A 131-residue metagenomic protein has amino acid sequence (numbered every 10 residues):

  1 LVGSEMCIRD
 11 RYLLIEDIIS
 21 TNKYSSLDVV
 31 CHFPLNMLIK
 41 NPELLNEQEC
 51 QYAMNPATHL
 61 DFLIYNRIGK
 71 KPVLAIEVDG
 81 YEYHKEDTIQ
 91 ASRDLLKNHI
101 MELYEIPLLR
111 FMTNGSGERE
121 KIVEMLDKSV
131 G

Functional and structural regions predicted by a protein language model:
L1-I8: Short, small-residue-biased leader/transition segments that mark boundaries at the very start of proteins
R9, E16-S20, C31, E43 (+2 more regions): Intrinsically disordered, low-complexity Ser/Thr/Pro/Gly-rich regulatory segments
Y12-E16, F62-I64: Short, well-ordered amphipathic alpha-helices
S20-K23, Y52-M54: Short, conserved, surface-exposed binding loops centered on an aromatic residue
S26: Acidic, glycine-rich loop-and-strand cores that form catalytic or ligand-binding grooves in diverse globular domains
V30-V73: Active-site metal-binding core of divalent-cation-utilizing nuclease and nuclease-like domains
T58-L60, I64-V123: Basic, amphipathic alpha-helical patches used to engage nucleic acids or provide basic targeting signals, exemplified
